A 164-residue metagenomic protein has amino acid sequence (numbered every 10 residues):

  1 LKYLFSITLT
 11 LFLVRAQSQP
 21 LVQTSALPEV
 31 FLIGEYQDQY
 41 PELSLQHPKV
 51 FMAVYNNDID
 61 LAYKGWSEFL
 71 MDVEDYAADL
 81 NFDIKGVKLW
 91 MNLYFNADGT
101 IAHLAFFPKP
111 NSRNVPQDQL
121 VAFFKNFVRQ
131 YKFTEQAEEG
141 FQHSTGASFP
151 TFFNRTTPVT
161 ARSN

Functional and structural regions predicted by a protein language model:
L1-T24, N164: Bacterial Sec-dependent N-terminal signal peptides
S18-N164: Charge-biased low-complexity segments
